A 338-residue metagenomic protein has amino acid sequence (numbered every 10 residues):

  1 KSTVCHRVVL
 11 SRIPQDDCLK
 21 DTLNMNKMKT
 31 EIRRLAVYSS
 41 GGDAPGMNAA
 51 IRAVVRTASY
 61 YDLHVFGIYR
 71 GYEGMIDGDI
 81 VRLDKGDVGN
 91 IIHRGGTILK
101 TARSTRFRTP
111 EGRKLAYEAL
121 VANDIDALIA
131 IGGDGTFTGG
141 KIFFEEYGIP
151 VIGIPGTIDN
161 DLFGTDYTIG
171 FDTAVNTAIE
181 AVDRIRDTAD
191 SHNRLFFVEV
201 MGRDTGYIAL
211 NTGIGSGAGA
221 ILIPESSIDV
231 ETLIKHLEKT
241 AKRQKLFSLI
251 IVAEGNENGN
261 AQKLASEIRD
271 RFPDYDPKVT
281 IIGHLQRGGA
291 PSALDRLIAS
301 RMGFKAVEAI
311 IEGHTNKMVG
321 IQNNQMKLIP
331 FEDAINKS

Functional and structural regions predicted by a protein language model:
K29-I76: N-terminal phosphate-binding or glycine-rich loops at protein starts, especially the Walker A/P-loop of NTPases
R34-G42, T97-A102, A127-A130, F196-E199 (+1 more regions): Short glycine-rich or small-residue beta-strand-to-loop segments that form or flank ligand, phosphate, metal/Fe-S
S40-D43, I68-G74, R103-S104, G133-D134 (+5 more regions): Short, ordered loop/turn segments at secondary-structure junctions
M75-A130, T136, I169-N176, E180: Glycine-rich oxoanion-binding loops at beta->alpha junctions
A119, A130-G132, T138, I142 (+2 more regions): Accessory alpha-helical/coil subdomains and C-terminal extensions that flank or cap enzyme catalytic cores
E267-S338: C-terminal non-catalytic interaction/assembly regions of soluble proteins
